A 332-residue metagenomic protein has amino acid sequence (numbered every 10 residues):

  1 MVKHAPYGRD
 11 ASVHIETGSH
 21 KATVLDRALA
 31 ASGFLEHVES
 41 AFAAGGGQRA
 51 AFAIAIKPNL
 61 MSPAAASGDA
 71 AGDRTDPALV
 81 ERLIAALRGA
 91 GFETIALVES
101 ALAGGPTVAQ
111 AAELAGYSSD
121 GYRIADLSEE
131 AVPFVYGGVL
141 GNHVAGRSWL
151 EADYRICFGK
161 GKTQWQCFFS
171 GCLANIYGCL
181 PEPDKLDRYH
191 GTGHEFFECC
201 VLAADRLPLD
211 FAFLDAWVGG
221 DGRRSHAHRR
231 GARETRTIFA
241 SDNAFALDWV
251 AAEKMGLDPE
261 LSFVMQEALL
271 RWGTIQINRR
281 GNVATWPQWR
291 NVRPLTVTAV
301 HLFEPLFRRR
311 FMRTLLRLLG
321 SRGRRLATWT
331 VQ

Functional and structural regions predicted by a protein language model:
M1-Q332: N-terminal and secondary-structure boundary signal
